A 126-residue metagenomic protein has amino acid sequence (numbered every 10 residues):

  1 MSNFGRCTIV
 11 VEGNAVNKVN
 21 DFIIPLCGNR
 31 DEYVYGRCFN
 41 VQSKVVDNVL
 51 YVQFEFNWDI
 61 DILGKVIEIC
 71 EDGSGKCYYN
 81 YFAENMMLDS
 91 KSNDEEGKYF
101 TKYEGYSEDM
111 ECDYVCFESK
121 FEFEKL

Functional and structural regions predicted by a protein language model:
M1-C27: Short, extreme N-terminal segment that most often corresponds to the first beta-strand
L26-L126: Charged interaction segments
